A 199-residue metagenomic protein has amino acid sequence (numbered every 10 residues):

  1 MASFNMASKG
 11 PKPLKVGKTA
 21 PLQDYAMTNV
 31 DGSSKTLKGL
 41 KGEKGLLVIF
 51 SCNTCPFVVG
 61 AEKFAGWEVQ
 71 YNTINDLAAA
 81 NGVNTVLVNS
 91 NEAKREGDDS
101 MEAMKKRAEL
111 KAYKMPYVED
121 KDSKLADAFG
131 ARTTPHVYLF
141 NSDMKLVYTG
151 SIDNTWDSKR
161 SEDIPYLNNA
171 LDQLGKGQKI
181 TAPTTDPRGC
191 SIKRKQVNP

Functional and structural regions predicted by a protein language model:
F4-K38, G66-W67: N-terminal "domain-start" segment that seeds a small globular fold
T36-W67, L171: Short active-site neighborhood of thiol/selenol oxidoreductases, capturing the structured segment around
E43-L46, A80-T85, A112-M115, S142: Loop/turn elements at helix/coil->beta-strand transitions in domains of secreted/extracellular proteins
V59-L110, K121-A126: Structural microenvironment flanking redox-active thiols in thiol-disulfide oxidoreductases
A103-N141, V147: Short, internal strand/loop/helix patches that form the active-site neighborhood or redox-interaction surface
L139-P199: Thiol-/selenol-based redox modules, centered on thioredoxin-like and closely related oxidoreductase domains
